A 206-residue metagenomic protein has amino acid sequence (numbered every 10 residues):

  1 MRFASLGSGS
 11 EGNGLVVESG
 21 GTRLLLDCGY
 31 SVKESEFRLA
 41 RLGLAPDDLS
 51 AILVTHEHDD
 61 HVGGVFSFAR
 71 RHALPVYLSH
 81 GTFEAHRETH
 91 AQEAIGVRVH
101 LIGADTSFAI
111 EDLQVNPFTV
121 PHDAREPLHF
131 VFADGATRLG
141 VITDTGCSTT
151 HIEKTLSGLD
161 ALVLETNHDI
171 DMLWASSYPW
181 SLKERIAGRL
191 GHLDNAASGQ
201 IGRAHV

Functional and structural regions predicted by a protein language model:
M1-L42, E126-D144, A161: Conserved beta-strand hairpin/beta-sheet module of binuclear metal-dependent hydrolase folds, prominently
A4-L15, V54-V65, A69-R70, R87 (+1 more regions): Structured catalytic core of nucleotide-sugar glycosyltransferases
G7, C28-Y30, E57, G81 (+3 more regions): Active-site metal-binding loops of divalent metal-dependent hydrolases
K33-L78, D160: Active-site metal-binding motif and surrounding structural segment of the metallo-beta-lactamase
L74-F83, E165: Short internal beta-strands
H80-H129, A133-A136: Metallo-beta-lactamase
T150-R203: Cap/insert and terminal regions of metallo-dependent hydrolase folds
